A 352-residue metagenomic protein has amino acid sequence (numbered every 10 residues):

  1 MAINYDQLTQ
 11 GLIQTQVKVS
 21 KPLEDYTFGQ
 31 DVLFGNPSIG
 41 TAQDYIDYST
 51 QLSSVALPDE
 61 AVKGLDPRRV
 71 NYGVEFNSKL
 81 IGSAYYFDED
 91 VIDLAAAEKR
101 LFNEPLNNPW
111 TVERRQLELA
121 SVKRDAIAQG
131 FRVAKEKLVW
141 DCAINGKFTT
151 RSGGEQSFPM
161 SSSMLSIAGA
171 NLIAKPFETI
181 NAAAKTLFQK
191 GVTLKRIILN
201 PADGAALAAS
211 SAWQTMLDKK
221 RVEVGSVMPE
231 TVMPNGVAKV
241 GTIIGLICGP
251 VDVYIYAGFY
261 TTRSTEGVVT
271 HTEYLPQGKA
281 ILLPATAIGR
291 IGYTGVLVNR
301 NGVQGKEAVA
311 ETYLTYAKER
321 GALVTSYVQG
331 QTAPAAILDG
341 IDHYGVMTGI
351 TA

Functional and structural regions predicted by a protein language model:
M1-D44, D342-A352: N-terminal alpha-helical "arm" segments
N4-P22, C142, R151-K175: Hydrophobic alpha-helical segments and helix pairs
F28-F102: Assembly/oligomerization interface modules of large self-assembling protein complexes
G29, R114, N181-A183, T312-L314: Short alpha-helical segments and helix-capping/turn motifs at coil-helix boundaries
F34-G35, R196-N200, I255: A structural signal for short, well-ordered beta-strand segments and their strand-loop junctions that often border
N77-P159, T179, K185-D203, G321-Q331: Long, contiguous amphipathic alpha-helices that act as assembly "spine/axial" helices in icosahedral shell and virion
G153-M228: Extended, solvent-exposed, turn-rich assembly/linker loops in the middle of proteins
Q214-A352: Sequence/fold signature of self-assembling virion shell proteins
